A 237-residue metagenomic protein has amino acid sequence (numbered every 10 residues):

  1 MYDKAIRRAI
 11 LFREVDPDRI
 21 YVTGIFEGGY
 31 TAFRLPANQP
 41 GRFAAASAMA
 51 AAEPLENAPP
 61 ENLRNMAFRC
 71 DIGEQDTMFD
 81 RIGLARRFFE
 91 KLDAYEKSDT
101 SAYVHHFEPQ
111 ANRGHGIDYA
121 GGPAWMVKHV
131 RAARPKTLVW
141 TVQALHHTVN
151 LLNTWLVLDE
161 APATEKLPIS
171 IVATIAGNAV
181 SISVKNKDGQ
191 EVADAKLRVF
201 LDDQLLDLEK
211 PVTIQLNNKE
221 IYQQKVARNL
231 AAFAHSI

Functional and structural regions predicted by a protein language model:
M1-F26, N38-P40: Gly/Ser-rich "nucleophile elbow"/oxyanion-hole loop immediately N-terminal to the catalytic nucleophile in hydrolases
K4, R34, R87-E90: Alpha-helical scaffolding segments of alpha/beta enzyme cores, especially the outer helices of TIM-barrel or partial
A5-F12, K91-Y95, D202-D203: A generic secondary-structure signal
R8-A9, F33-R34, L55-N57: A generic local structural motif
E14-D16, R42, R64, K196 (+1 more regions): Short loop/turn motifs at secondary-structure junctions
G29-P40, A46: Short glycine-enriched nucleophile-adjacent loop and the immediately C-terminal alpha-helix near the catalytic center
A45-V127: The feature captures the conserved acid-bearing segment of alpha/beta-hydrolase catalytic domains
D93-I237: Alpha/beta-hydrolase-fold serine-hydrolase catalytic core, especially in secreted/extracellular enzymes
